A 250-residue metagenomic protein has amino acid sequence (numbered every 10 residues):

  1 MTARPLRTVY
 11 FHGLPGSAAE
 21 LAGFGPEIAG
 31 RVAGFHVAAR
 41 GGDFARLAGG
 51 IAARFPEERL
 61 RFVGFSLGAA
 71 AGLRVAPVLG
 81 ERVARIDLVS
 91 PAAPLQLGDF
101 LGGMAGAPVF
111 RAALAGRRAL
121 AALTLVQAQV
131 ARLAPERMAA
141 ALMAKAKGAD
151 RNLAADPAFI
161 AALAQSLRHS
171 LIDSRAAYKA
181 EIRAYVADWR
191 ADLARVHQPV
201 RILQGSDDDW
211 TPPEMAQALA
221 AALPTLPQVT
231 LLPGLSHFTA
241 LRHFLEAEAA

Functional and structural regions predicted by a protein language model:
T2-D43: Conserved HGGG/HGGXW glycine-rich cap/lid loop of the alpha/beta-hydrolase fold
F44-L60: Conserved acidic catalytic loop of the alpha/beta-hydrolase fold
V63-G72: Gly/Ala-rich beta-loop-alpha elbow adjacent to hydrolase catalytic centers
I86-Q129: Flexible "cap/lid" loop of the alpha/beta hydrolase fold
G106, L125-A191: Alpha/beta-hydrolase
V196, I202-Q204, D208: Short beta-strand/loop motif that positions the catalytic acidic residue of the alpha/beta-hydrolase fold
D209-M215: Conserved alpha/beta-hydrolase "acid-adjacent" motif
W210, V229-L245: Catalytic histidine-centered segment of alpha/beta-hydrolase-like enzymes
